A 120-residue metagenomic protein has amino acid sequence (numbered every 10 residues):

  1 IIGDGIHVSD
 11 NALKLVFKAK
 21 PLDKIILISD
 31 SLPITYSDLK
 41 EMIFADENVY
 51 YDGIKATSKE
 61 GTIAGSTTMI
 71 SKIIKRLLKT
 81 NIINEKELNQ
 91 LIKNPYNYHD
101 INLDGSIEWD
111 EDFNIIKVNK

Functional and structural regions predicted by a protein language model:
I1-E87, I101, N119: Active-site-adjacent C-terminal substructures of enzyme catalytic domains
L88, N97, N102-K120: C-terminal cap of metal-dependent C-N hydrolases
L91: Feature captures the FAD/FMN-dependent oxidoreductase FAD-binding
